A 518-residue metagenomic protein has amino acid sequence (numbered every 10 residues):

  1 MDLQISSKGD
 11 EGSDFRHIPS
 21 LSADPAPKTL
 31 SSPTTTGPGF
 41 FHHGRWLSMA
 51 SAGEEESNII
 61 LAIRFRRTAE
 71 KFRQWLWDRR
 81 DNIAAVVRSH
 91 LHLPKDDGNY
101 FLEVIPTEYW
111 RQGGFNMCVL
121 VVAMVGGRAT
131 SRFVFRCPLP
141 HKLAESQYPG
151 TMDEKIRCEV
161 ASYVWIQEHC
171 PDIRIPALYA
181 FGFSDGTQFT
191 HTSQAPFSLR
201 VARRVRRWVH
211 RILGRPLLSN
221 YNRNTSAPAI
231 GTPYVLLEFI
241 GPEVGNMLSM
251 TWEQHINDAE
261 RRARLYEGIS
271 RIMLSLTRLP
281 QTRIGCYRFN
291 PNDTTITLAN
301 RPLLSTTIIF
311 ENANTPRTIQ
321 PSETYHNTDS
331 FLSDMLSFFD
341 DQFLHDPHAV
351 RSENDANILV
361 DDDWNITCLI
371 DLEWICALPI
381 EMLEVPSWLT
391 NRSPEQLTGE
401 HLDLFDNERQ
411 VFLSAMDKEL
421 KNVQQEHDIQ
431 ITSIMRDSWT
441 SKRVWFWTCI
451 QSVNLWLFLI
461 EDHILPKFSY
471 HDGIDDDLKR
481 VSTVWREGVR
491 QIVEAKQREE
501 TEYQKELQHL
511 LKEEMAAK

Functional and structural regions predicted by a protein language model:
D2-E108: Juxta-kinase regulatory segment immediately upstream of eukaryotic protein kinase catalytic domains
R80, A84, I156-V160, I230 (+7 more regions): A structural signal for well-ordered alpha-helical scaffolds and beta->alpha junctions
I83-K95, S162-C170, I269-P280, M416-L420 (+5 more regions): Hydrophobic, Leu/Ile/Phe/Ala-enriched alpha-helical segments that form helix-helix packing faces
E103-V350: ATP-binding pocket architecture of kinase catalytic cores
G114, D362-D363: Short loop/turn segments that connect beta-strands within the blades of beta-propeller domains, predominantly WD40
A195-N224, E243-M247, W252-H255, R283-A356 (+2 more regions): Intrinsically disordered, low-complexity intracellular terminal segments
N357-D361: Conserved protein-kinase catalytic-loop segment immediately C-terminal to the catalytic Asp of the HRD motif
